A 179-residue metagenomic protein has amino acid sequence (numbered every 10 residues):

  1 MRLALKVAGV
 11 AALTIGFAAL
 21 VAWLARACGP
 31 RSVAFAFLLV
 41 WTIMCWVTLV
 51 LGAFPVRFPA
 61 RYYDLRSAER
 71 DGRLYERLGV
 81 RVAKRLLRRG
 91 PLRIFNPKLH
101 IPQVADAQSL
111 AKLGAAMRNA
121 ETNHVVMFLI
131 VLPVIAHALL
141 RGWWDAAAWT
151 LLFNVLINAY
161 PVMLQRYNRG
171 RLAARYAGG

Functional and structural regions predicted by a protein language model:
M1-W41, K112, M163-L172: Cytosolic-side membrane-entry/anchor segment at the start of a transmembrane helix
A12-F17, T42, P91, M127-V134: Hydrophobic alpha-helical transmembrane segments of multi-pass integral membrane proteins
C28-G29, F54-P59, Y63, L139-A146 (+1 more regions): Membrane-interfacial segments
V33-I43, V134, A146-V155: Hydrophobic core segments of alpha-helical transmembrane domains in multi-pass membrane proteins
T42-F58, V155-Y167: Transmembrane alpha-helical segments that form the membrane-embedded catalytic/substrate-channel core of multi-pass
A53-L113, A174, G178-G179: Membrane-proximal soluble regions of multi-pass membrane proteins
K112-D145: Transmembrane alpha-helical segments and their cytosolic interface motifs in multi-pass membrane proteins
A148-G179: Alpha-helical oligomerization segments
